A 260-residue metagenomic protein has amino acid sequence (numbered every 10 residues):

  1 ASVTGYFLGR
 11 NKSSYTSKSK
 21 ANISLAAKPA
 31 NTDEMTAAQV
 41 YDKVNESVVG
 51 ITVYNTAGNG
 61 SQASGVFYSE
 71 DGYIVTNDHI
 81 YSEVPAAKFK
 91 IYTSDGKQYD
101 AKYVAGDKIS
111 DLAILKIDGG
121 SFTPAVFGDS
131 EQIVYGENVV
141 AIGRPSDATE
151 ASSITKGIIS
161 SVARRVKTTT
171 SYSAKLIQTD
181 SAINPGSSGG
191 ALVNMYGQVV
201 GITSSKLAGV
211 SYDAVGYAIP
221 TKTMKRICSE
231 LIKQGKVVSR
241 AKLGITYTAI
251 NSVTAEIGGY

Functional and structural regions predicted by a protein language model:
A1-S24, D33, A37-Y41, S47 (+10 more regions): Gram-positive cell-envelope targeting signals
T4-E70, P85, K90, S110-L112 (+2 more regions): N-terminal activation segment of mature serine protease catalytic domains
Y6-Y15, S69-D111, G119-S121, R144: Catalytic-histidine neighborhood of serine endopeptidases, predominantly the chymotrypsin-like S1/PA family
N31-Q39, T52-Y73, K97-K102, P124-V126 (+4 more regions): A conserved glycine-rich beta-strand in the N-terminal activation segment of trypsin-fold
V40, K102-V104, S121-T149, I219: Active-site substrate-binding loop(s) of clan PA
E46-I51, G65, G72-T76, A101 (+10 more regions): Terminal peptide-recognition signature
N55-S61, I80-K88, F122, I142-G157 (+2 more regions): Active-site loop architecture of trypsin-fold serine endopeptidases
A182, E230-Y260: PDZ/PDZ-like groove recognition
